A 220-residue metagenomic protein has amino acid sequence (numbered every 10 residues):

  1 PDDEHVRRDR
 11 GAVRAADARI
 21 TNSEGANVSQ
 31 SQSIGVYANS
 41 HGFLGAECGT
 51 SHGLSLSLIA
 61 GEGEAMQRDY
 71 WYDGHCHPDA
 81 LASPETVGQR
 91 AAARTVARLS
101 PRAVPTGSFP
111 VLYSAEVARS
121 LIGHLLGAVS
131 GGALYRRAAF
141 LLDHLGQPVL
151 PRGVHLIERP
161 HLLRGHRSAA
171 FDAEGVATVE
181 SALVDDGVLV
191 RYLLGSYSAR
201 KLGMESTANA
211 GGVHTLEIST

Functional and structural regions predicted by a protein language model:
P1-H52: Hydrophobic alpha-helical hairpins/lids featuring a short glycine-rich hinge
D9-D17, S40-C48, S57, A97-R102 (+3 more regions): A generic local secondary-structure boundary/capping motif
A16, G49-L125, V129, R191: Internal alpha/beta scaffold segment
G25-I34, G107-A118, R159, L163: A glycine-rich phosphate-binding loop feature that marks nucleotide/adenosyl-phosphate handling sites
S31, A60-A65, D185-D186: Short acidic-glycine loop/turn motifs at beta-strand connectors
Q32-S51, M66-Y72, L121-G127, R167-A170 (+2 more regions): Short acidic, glycine/serine/threonine-rich loops at helix termini
H77, H144-T220: Dual-mode signal for accessory low-complexity, basic/Gly-rich regions
S130-P151: Amphipathic alpha-helical
